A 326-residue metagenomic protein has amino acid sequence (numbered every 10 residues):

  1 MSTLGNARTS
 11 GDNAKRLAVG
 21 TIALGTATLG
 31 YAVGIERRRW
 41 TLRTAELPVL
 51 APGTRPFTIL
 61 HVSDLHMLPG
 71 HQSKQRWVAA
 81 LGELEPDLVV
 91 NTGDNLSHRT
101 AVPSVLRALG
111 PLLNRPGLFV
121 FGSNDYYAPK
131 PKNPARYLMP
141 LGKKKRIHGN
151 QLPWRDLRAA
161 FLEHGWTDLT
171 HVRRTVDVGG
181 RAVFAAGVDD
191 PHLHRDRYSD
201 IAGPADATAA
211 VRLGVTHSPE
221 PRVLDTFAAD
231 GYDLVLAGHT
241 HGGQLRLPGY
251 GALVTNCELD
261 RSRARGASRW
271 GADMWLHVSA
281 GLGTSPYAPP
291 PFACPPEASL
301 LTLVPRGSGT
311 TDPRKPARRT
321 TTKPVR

Functional and structural regions predicted by a protein language model:
M1-G53, G309, T321, V325-R326: N-terminal membrane-anchoring alpha-helices
L24-A108: N-terminal active-site segment of His-dependent metallophosphoesterases
E46-L60, W166-T167, R173-A185, A209-V211 (+2 more regions): Beta-strand-turn-beta hairpins that frame and shape the catalytic cleft of phosphate-ester-processing enzymes
I59-Q75, L96-H98, Y127-G149, G249-D260 (+1 more regions): Acidic/histidine-rich helix-loop elements that form or flank divalent-metal/phosphate-binding sites at the catalytic
L60-S63, L88-D94, P116-S123, L169-H171 (+3 more regions): Active-site neighborhood of phospho(di)ester-bond hydrolases with catalytic His/Asp-centered motifs
S73-D177: Core catalytic region of metal-dependent phosphoesterases/phosphodiesterases, especially metallo-beta-lactamase-like
K132-W166, T170-V172, V178-D225, A288-P291: Binuclear metal-dependent hydrolase catalytic cores centered on His/Asp/Glu-rich metal-binding motifs
P219-T302, G307-S308: Conserved beta-sheet core of the metallophosphoesterase superfamily
